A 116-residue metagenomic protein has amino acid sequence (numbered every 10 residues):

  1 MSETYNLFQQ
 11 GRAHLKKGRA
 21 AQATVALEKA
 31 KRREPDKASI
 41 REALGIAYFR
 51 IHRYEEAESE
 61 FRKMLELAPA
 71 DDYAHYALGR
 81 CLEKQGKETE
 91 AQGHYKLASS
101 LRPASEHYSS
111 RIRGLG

Functional and structural regions predicted by a protein language model:
T4, E90-G116: Terminal, low-structured helical/coil segments at or just beyond the last alpha-helical repeat
K16-K29, I51-K63, Q85-L97: Structural signature of tandem alpha-helical TPR/SEL1-like repeats, specifically the intra-repeat loop/turn
K29-A47: Short, charge-rich amphipathic alpha-helical segments embedded in non-transmembrane helical bundles/solenoids
